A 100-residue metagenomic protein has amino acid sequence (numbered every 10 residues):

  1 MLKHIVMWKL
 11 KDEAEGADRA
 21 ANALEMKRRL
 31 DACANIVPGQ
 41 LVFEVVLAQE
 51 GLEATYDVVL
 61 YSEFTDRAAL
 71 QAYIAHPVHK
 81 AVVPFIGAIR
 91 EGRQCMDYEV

Functional and structural regions predicted by a protein language model:
M1-Y56, T65-Q71, E99-V100: Short S/T/G/P-rich N-terminal loop/turn motif that feeds into the first structured element of a domain
Q40, H76-V78, R93-D97: Short, intrinsically disordered/low-complexity patches at protein termini and at juxtamembrane boundaries
F64-I89: C-terminal structural segments of small proteins and small subunits
F85-V100: Charge-dense polyanion-binding interfaces
